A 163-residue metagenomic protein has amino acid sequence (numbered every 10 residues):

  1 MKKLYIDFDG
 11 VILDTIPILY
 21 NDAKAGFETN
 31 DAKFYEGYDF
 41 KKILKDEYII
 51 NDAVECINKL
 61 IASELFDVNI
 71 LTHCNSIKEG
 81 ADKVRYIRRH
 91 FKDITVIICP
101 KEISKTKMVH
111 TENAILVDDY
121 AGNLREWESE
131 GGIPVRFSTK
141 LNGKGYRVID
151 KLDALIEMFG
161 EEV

Functional and structural regions predicted by a protein language model:
M1, L65, D93, T111-N113: A general structural motif
K3, C99-W127: Conserved Lys-Pro-Asp/Glu-containing loop-to-beta segment of HAD-superfamily phosphomonoesterases, centered on
K3-Y5, V11-V84: Alpha-helical substrate-recognition element adjacent to the catalytic core
F8-G10, D118-D119: Short acidic donor-binding/metal-coordinating loop in glycosyltransferase active sites
N69-S76, V84, H90-M108: A short, structured active-site edge motif that brings together acidic residues
Y86-I98, Y146-V163: Structural recognition of alpha->loop->beta junctions
I115-L152: Acidic, Mg2+-coordinating phosphoryl-transfer loop and its flanking beta/alpha structural elements, shared across
